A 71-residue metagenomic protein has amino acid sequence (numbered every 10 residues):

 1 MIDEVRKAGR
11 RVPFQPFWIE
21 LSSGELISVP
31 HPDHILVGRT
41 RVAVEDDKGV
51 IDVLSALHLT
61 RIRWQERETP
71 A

Functional and structural regions predicted by a protein language model:
M1-A71: Motif-centric detector for short Cys/His coordination patterns
